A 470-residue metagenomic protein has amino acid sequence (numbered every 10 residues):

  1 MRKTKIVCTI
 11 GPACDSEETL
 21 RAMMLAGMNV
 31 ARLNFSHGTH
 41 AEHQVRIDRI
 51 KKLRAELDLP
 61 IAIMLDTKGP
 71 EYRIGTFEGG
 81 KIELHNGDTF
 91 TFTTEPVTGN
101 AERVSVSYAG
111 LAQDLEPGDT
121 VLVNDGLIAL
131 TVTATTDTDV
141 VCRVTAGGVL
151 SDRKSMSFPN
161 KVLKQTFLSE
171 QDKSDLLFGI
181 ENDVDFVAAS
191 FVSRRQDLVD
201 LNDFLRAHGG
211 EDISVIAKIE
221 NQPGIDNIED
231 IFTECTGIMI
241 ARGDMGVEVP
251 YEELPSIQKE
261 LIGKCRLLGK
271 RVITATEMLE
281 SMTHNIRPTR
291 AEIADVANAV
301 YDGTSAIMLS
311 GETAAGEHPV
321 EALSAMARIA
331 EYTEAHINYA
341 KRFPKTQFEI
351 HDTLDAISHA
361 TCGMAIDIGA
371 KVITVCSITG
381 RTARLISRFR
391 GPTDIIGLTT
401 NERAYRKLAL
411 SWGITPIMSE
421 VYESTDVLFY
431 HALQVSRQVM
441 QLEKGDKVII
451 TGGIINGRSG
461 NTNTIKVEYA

Functional and structural regions predicted by a protein language model:
M1-A470: Non-catalytic helical/linker scaffolds that mediate oligomerization, partner binding, and domain coupling around large
